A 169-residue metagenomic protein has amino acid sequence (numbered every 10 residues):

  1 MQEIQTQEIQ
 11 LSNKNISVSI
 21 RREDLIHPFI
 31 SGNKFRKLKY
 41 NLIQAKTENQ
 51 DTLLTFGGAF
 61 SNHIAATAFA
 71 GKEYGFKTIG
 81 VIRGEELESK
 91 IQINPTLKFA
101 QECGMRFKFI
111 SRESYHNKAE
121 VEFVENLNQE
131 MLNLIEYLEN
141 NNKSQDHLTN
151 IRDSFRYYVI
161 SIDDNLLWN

Functional and structural regions predicted by a protein language model:
M1-N169: PLP-dependent amino-acid enzyme catalytic core
